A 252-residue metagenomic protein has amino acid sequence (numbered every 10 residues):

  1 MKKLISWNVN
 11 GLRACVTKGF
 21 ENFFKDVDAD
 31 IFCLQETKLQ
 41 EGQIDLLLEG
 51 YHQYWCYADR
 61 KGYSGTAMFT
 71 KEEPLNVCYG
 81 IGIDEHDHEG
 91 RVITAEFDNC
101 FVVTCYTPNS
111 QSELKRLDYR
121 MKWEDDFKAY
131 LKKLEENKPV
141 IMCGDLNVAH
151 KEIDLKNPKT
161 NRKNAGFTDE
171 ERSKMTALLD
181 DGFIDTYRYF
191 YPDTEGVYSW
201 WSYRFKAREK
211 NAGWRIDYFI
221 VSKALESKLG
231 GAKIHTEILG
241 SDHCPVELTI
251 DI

Functional and structural regions predicted by a protein language model:
M1-L48, A58, Y63, L178: N-terminal, active-site-proximal structural segment of metallo-dependent hydrolase catalytic domains
K2-N10, N99-Q111, C143: Active-site-proximal beta-strand elements of phosphoester/diester hydrolases
N8, F24-G42, V102, L131-E152 (+4 more regions): Active-site beta-strand/loop signature of hydrolases that rely on acidic residues for catalysis
I31, H52, D126-A212, I216: Metal-dependent phosphoesterases centered on the DNase I-like endonuclease/exonuclease/phosphatase
K38, Q43-S110: Structured beta-strand-rich core segments of catalytic domains in phosphoester-bond hydrolases
K61-N76, V197, F205-S227: Conserved beta strand-loop-helix elements of the APE1-like EEP
K71, A95-D98, S222-K223, L248-I252: Active-site beta-strand termini and strand-to-loop segments that position acidic
G82-I83, P108-E124, K159-K163: Surface-exposed cleft-lining segments at the edges of enzyme active sites
